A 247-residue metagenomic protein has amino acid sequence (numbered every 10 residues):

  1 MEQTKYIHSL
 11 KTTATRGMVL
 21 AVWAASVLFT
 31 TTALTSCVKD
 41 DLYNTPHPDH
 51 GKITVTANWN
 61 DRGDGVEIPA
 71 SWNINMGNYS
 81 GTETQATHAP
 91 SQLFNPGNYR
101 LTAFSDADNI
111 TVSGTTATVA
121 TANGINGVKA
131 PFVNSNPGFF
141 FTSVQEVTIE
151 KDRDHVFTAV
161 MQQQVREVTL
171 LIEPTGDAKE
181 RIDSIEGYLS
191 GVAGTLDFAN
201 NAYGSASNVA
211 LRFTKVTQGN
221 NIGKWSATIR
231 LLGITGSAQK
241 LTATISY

Functional and structural regions predicted by a protein language model:
E2-I7, S26-D61: Bacterial Sec-dependent N-terminal signal peptides
Q3-A24: Bacterial N-terminal signal peptides that target proteins for export
D41-Y43, T56-P69, L171-E180: Structural motif
H47-P48, F157-V165: Conserved "repeat-terminator" motif of extracellular CCP/Sushi domains
D49-V55, Y99, R166-V168, D183: Short structural boundary motif marking the start of a folded domain
E67-V119, R181-Y247: Tryptophan-paired
N109-V156: Structured interaction patches on ligand/partner-binding surfaces of diverse proteins
Q164-V192: Extracytoplasmic beta-rich ectodomain segments of secreted or membrane-anchored proteins
